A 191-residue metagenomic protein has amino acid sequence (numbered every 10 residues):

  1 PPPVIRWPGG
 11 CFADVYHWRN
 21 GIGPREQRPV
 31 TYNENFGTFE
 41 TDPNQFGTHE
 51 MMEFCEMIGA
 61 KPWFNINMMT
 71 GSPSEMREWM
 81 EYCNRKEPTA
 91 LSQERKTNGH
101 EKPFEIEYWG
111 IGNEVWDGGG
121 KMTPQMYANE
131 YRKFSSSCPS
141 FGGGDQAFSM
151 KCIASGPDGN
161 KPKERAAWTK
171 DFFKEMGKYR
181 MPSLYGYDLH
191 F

Functional and structural regions predicted by a protein language model:
P1, C55, W79, W109 (+2 more regions): Conserved, mostly hydrophobic/aromatic
P2-Q27, H49, M57, N67-C83 (+1 more regions): Aromatic-lined carbohydrate-binding surfaces of glycoside hydrolases
P2-V4, I58-W63, F104-E107, Q146-K151 (+1 more regions): Loop/turn elements at helix/coil->beta-strand transitions in domains of secreted/extracellular proteins
C11-T48, E53, P88-D117: Aromatic- and acidic-residue-enriched carbohydrate-binding clefts of CAZyme catalytic domains
R28-Q45, K61-T70, G110-A128, F141 (+2 more regions): The substrate-binding groove and active-site-proximal loops of carbohydrate-active enzymes, especially glycoside
D42-Q45, M51-M80, N84-K86, E105 (+3 more regions): A conserved hydrophobic secondary-structure block that centers on an alpha-helix together with its immediately flanking
R77-P103, K151-P157: Repeat-unit-sized solenoid/scaffold elements
R95, P124-F191: Noncatalytic carbohydrate-binding groove/subsite architecture in carbohydrate-active enzymes
